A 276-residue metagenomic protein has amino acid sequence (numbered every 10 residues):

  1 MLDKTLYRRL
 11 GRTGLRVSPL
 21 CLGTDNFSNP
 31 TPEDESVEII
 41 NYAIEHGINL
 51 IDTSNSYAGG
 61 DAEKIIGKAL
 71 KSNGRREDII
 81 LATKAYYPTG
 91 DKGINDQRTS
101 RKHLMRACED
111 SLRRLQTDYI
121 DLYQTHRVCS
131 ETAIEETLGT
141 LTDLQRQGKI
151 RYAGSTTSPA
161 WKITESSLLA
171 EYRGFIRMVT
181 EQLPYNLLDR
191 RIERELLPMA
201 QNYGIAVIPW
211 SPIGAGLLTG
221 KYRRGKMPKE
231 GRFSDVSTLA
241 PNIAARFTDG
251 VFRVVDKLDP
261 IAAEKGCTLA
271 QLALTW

Functional and structural regions predicted by a protein language model:
M1-I79, R146: N-terminal binding-site loop/beta-alpha segment at the start of enzyme catalytic domains that lines or forms
G11-S28, A82-D96, Y119, Q124: N-terminal small/glycine-rich loop or linker at the start of catalytic domains across soluble metabolic enzymes
V17-C21, N49-L50, D78-A82, Y119-L122 (+3 more regions): Structural preference for beta-strand elements that scaffold enzyme active sites
P30-A43, Q97-L115, I163-L168: Short, acidic/polar
T31, E35, D61, I65 (+3 more regions): Alpha-helix N-cap and loop-to-helix initiation/capping positions
Y42, H46, R114-L115, G148 (+1 more regions): Structural motif
L112-E131: Active-site groove signature of glycoside hydrolases
V128, T132-W276: Beta/alpha (TIM)-barrel catalytic core signal, keyed to glycine-rich beta->alpha loops juxtaposed to Asp/Glu that bind
